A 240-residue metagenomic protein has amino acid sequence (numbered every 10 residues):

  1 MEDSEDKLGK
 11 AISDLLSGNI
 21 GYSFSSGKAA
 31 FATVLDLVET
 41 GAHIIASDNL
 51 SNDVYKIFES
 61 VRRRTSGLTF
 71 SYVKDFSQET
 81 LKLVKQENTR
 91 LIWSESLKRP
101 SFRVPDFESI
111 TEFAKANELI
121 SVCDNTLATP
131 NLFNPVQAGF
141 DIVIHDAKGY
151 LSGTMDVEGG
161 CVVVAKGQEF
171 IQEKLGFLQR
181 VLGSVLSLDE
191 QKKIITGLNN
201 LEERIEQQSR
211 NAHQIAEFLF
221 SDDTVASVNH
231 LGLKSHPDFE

Functional and structural regions predicted by a protein language model:
M1-D14: Conserved PLP-binding active-site segment in aminotransferase class I/II-type PLP enzymes
I20-D222, N229, S235: Conserved PLP-enzyme active-site core in the AAT-like
K234-E240: Active-site loop ensemble at the mouth of alpha/beta enzyme cores that anchors a bound cofactor
